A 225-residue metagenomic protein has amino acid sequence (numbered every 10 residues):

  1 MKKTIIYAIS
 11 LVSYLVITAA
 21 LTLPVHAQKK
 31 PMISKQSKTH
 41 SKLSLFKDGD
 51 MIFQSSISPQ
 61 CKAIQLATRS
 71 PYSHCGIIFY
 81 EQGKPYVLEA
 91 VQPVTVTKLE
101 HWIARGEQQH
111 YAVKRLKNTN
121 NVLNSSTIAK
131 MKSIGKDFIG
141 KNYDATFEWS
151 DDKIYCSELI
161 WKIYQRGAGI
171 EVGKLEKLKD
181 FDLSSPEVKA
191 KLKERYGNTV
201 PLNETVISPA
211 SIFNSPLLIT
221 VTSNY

Functional and structural regions predicted by a protein language model:
M1-T4: Positively charged n-region of N-terminal signal peptides that target proteins for export
Y7-S10, Y14-Y225: Cysteine-nucleophile amide-bond enzymes
